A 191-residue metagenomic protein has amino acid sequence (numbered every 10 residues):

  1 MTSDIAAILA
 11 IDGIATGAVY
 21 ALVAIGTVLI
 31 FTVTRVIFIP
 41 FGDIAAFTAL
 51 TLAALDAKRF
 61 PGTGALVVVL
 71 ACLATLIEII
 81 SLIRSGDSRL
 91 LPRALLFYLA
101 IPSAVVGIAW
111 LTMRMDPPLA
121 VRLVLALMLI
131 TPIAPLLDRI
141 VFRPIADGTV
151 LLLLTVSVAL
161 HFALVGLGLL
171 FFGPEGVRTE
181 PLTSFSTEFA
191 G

Functional and structural regions predicted by a protein language model:
M1-T34, I39-G191: Small-residue-rich transmembrane alpha-helical segments that form helix-helix packing/gating elements in polytopic
